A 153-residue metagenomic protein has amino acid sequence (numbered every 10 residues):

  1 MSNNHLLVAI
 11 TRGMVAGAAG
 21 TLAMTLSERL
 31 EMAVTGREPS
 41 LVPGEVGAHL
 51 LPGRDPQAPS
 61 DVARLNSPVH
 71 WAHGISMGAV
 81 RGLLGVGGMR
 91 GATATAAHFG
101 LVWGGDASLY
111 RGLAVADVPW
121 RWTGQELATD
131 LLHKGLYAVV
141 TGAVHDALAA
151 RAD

Functional and structural regions predicted by a protein language model:
M1-D153: Short amphipathic, positively biased membrane-proximal segments that drive organelle/inner-membrane targeting
